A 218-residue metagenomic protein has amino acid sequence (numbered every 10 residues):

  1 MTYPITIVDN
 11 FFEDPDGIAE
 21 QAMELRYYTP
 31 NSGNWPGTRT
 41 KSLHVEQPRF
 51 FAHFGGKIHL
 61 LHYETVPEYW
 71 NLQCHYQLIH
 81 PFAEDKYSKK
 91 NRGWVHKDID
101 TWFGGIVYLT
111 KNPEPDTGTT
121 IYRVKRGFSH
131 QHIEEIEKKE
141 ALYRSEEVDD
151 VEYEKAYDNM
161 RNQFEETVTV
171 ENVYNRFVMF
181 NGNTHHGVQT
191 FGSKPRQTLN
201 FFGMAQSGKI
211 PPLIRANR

Functional and structural regions predicted by a protein language model:
M1-V95, G118, K125, H132-A141: Non-heme Fe(II)/2-oxoglutarate
A83-R218: Catalytic core of non-heme Fe(II) oxygenases with the double-stranded beta-helix
